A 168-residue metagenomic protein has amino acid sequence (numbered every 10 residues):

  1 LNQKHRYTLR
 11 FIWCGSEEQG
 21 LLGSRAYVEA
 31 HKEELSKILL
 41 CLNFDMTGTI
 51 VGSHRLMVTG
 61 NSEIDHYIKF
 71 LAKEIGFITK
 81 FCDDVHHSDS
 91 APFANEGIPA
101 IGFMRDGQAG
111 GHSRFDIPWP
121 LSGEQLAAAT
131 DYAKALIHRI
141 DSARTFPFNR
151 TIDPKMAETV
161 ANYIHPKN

Functional and structural regions predicted by a protein language model:
L1, Y7, A109-N168: His/Asp/Glu-rich mid-to-C-terminal helical/loop segments that flank catalytic regions of hydrolases
L1-K4, W13, H31, A72-G76 (+1 more regions): Sec/Tat-exported extracytoplasmic proteins
L1-L22, A133: Alpha-helical metal-binding/catalytic segments enriched in His/Glu/Asp
H5-R6, E33, N43, A128: A short, structured beta-strand-centered segment in the mid-to-C-terminal lobe of catalytic cores from group-transfer
T8-L9, I50-V58, T79-S88, S122-L126 (+1 more regions): Noncatalytic linker/hinge segments flanking ATPase motor cores
C14-Q108: Metal-dependent peptidase/peptidase-like ectodomains
